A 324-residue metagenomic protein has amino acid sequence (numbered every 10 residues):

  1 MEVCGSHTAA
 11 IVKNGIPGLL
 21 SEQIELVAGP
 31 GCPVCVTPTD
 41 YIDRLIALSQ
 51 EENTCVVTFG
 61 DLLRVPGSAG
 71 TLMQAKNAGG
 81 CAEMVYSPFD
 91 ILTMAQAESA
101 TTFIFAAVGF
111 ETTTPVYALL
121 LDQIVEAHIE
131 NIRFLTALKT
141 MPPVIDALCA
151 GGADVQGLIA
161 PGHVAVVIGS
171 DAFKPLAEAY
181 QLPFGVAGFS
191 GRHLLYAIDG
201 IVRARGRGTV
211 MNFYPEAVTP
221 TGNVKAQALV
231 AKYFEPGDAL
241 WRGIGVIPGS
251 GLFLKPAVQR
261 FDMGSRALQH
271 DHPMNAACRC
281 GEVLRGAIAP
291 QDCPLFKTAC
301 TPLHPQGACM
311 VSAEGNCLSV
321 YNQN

Functional and structural regions predicted by a protein language model:
M1, G5, V34, E83-M84 (+5 more regions): Glycine- and other small-residue-rich loops at beta-strand/loop junctions that grip anionic moieties
M1-A100, T114, I124-E126, L135 (+3 more regions): Metallocofactor- and cofactor-centric catalytic cores in central/energy metabolism, strongly enriched
K13, I42, G152, S170-F173 (+2 more regions): Alpha-helix initiation and N-capping motif
E52-C55, A97-I104, A127-E130, A153-G157 (+1 more regions): Short, surface-exposed connector motifs at secondary-structure boundaries
T71-Q74, V116-L120, P175, A197-I201: Alpha-helical scaffold elements adjacent to nucleotide-binding pockets in ATP/GTP-utilizing enzyme cores
A106, F110-A172: Phosphate/pyrophosphate-binding betaalpha-module
R133-L135, G151-A217: A conserved active-site cap/scaffold subdomain adjacent to cofactor or substrate pockets
L195-E282: Internal helical hairpin/lid segments
